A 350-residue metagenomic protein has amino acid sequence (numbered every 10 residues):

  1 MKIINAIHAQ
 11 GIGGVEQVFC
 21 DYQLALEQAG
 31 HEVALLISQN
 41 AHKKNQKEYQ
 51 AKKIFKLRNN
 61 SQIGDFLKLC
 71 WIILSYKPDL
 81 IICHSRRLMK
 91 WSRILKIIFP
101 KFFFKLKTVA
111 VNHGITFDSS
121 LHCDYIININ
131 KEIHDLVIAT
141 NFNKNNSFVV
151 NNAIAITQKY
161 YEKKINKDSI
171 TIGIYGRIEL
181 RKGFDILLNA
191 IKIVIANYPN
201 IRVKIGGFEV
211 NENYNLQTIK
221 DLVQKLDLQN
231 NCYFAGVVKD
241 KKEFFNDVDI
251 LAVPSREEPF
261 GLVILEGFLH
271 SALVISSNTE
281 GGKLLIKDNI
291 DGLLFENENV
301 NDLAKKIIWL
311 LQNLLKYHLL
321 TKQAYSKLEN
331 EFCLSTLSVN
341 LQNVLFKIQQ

Functional and structural regions predicted by a protein language model:
I4, I165-K182, L188-I191, K204: Conserved donor-binding/catalytic core segment of Leloir-type glycosyltransferases
G13-D21, R177-A196, Q217, N301: A conserved mid-protein helix/loop that constitutes part of the nucleotide-sugar donor-binding site
L36-H42, Y175, R202-Q217: Glycosyltransferase donor-sugar binding loop
G64, I138-A139, N151-S169: Acidic anion/phosphate-binding donor-loop and adjacent secondary structure in glycosyltransferase catalytic cores
C83-K90, N112: Short His-centered aromatic/hydrophobic patch
V237, R256: Aromatic "clamp/platform" in nucleotide-sugar-dependent glycosyltransferases that forms part of the donor/acceptor
L273-S276: Short hydrophobic beta-strand element within catalytic cores of glycosyltransferases and related nucleotide-activated
D288-N289, L293-V300, W309-L315: Conserved acidic donor-binding segment of nucleotide-sugar-dependent glycosyltransferases
